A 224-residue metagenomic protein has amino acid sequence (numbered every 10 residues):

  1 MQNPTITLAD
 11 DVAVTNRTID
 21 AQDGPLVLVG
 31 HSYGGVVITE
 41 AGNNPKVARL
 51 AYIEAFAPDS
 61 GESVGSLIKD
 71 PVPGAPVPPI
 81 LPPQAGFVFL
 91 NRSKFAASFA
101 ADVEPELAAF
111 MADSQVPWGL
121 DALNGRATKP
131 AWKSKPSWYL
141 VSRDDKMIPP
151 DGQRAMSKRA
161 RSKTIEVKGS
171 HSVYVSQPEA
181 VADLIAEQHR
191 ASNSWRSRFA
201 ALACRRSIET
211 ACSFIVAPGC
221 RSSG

Functional and structural regions predicted by a protein language model:
M1-G24: Active-site catalytic motif of lipid deacylating hydrolases and related acyltransferases
N3-T5, K168-S172: Histidine-bearing beta->alpha loop at or near hydrolase active sites
V29-G30, G34, I38: Gly/Ala-rich beta-loop-alpha elbow adjacent to hydrolase catalytic centers
N43-R92, G119-R126: Flexible "cap/lid" loop of the alpha/beta hydrolase fold
F110-A131: Active-site nucleophile elbow and catalytic-triad environment of alpha/beta-hydrolase enzymes
Y139-V141: Short beta-strand/loop motif that positions the catalytic acidic residue of the alpha/beta-hydrolase fold
R143-K168, V175, Q188: Conserved loop-alpha-helix segment in the C-terminal half of the alpha/beta-hydrolase fold that carries the catalytic
R196-R198, C204-S207, C212-F214, C220-G224: Low-acidity, Ser/Thr- and Arg-rich intrinsically disordered low-complexity segments
